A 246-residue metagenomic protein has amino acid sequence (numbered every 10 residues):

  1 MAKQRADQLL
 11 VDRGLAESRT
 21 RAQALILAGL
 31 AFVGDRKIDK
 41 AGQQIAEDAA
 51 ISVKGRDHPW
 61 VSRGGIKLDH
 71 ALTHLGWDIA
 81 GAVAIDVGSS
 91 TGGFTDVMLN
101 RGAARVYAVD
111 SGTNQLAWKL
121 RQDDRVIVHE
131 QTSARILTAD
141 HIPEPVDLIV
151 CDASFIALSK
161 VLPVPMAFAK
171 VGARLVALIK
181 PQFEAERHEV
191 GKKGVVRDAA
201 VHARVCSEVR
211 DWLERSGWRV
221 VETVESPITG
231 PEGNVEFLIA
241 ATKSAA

Functional and structural regions predicted by a protein language model:
M1-A49, V83: A basic, amphipathic helix-loop patch mediating RNA/tRNA/ribosome contacts
L15, T73-A80, I142-P143: Glycine-rich helix-loop-beta junction characteristic of Rossmann-like nucleotide cofactor-binding loops
A80-S90: Conserved class I S-adenosyl-L-methionine
T91-G102: Conserved SAM-binding loop of SAM-dependent methyltransferases across substrates and taxa, primarily the Class I
Y107-I156, K160: S-adenosyl-L-methionine
S159-V176: A short glycine-rich, Lys/Arg-flanked "PGG" loop and its adjoining helix->strand segment in the class I
P181-D198: Short, glycine-/aromatic-enriched active-site segment of Class I SAM-dependent methyltransferases
I228-A246: Core SAM-dependent methyltransferase catalytic element
